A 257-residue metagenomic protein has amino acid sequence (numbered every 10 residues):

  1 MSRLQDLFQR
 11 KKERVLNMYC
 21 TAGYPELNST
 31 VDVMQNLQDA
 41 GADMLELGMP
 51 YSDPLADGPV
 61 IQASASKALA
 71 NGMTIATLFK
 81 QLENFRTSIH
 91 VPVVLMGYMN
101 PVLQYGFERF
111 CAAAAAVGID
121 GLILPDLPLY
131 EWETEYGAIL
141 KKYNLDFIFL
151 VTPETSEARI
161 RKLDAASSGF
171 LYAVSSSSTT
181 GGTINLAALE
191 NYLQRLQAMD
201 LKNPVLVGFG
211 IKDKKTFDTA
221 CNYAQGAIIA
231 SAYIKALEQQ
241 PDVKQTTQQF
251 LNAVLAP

Functional and structural regions predicted by a protein language model:
M1-F8, L27, S52-I61, A70-E83 (+6 more regions): Active-site-adjacent beta->alpha loops and helix N-cap segments on the catalytic face of soluble alpha/beta enzymes
K11-N17, S88-Y98, L140-L150, A198-G208: Short beta-strand/loop segments at the ligand-binding rim of alpha/beta enzyme cores
M18, L37, G48, A114 (+3 more regions): Conserved, mostly hydrophobic/aromatic
T21, E26, M96-L103, V151-T155 (+1 more regions): Glycine-rich beta-to-alpha transition loops that act as phosphate-gripper elements at the mouths of alpha/beta enzyme
L27-L37, T155-A166, V207, I211-A227: Catalytic cores of alpha/beta
G41, A114-G121, L140-F147, A165-Y172 (+2 more regions): Glycine-enriched alpha-helix->loop->beta-strand junction motifs that scaffold or abut catalytic
A42-D53, G121-I123, L127-Y130, L171-G181 (+2 more regions): Glycine-rich phosphate-binding active-site loops on the catalytic face of alpha/beta enzymes
L145-G182: Histidine/lysine/aspartate-rich catalytic loop segments that bind and position anionic ligands
